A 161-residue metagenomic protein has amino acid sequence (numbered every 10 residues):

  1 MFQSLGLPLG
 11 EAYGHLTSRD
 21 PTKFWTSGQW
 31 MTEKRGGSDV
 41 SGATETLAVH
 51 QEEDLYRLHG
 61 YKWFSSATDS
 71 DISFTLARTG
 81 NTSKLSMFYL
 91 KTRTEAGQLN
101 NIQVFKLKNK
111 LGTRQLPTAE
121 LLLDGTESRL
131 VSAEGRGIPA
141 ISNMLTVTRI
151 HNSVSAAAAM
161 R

Functional and structural regions predicted by a protein language model:
M1, Q29, Y56-H59, N101-K106 (+1 more regions): Glycine- and acidic
S4-D54: Internal maturation/activation junctions in enzymes
R35-D39, F64-S66, R78, K110-P117: Short Gly/Pro-enriched turn/cap motifs at secondary-structure boundaries
D39-G42, A67-D71, S83-K84, Q115 (+1 more regions): Short glycine/proline-enriched turns and hinge-like loops at secondary-structure junctions
G42-V49, L76-R78, L121, G125: Short beta-strand elements
L55, H59-N101: A short core secondary-structure module
A96, F105, P117-T148: A glycine-rich, basic-preceded beta-loop-alpha segment at the flavin cofactor/substrate interface of flavin-utilizing
R149-R161: Extended amphipathic alpha-helical segments enriched in small hydrophobics
